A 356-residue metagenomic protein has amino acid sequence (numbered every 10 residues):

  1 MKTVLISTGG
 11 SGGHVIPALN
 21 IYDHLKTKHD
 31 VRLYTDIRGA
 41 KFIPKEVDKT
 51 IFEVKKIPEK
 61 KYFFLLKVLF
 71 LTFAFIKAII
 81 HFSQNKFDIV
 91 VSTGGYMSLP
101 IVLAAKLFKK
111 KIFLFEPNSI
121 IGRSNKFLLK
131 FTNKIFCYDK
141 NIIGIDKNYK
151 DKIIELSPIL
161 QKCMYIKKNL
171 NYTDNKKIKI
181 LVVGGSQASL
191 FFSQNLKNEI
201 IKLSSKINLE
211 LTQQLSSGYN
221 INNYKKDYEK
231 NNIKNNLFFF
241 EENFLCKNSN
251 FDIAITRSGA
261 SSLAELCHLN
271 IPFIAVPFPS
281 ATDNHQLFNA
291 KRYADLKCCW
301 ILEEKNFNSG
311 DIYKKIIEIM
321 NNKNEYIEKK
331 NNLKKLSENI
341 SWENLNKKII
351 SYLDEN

Functional and structural regions predicted by a protein language model:
V4-G9, V31-F70, L156, G184 (+1 more regions): Conserved nucleotide-sugar phosphate-binding/catalytic loop shared by glycosyltransferases and other
D30, R38, F108-K168, D295: Active-site-proximal region of nucleotide-activated glycan assembly enzymes, centered on histidine/acidic-rich loops
Y34, G39-V47, Y165-N169, T173-A254 (+2 more regions): Donor-nucleotide binding loops and adjacent catalytic segments primarily of GT-B fold Leloir glycosyltransferases
K60-I89, L103, L107: An amphipathic, basic-hydrophobic alpha-helix
F87-I89, S249-A264, I271-P272: Acidic donor-binding loop of glycosyltransferase active sites
F278-I317: Change "using UDP/GDP/dTDP sugars" to "using nucleotide sugars
W300, N306-S337, E355: Conserved donor-nucleotide binding/catalytic region of nucleotide-linked donor-dependent transferases
E338-N356: C-terminal alpha-helical cap of glycosyltransferases
